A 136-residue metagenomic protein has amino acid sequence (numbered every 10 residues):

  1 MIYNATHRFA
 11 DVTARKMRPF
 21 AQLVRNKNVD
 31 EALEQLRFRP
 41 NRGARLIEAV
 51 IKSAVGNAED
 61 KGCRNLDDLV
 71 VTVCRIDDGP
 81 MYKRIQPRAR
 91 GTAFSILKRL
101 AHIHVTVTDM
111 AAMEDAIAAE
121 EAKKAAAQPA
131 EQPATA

Functional and structural regions predicted by a protein language model:
M1-A136: Structured, basic alpha/beta domains of bacterial-type, RNA-associated proteins
